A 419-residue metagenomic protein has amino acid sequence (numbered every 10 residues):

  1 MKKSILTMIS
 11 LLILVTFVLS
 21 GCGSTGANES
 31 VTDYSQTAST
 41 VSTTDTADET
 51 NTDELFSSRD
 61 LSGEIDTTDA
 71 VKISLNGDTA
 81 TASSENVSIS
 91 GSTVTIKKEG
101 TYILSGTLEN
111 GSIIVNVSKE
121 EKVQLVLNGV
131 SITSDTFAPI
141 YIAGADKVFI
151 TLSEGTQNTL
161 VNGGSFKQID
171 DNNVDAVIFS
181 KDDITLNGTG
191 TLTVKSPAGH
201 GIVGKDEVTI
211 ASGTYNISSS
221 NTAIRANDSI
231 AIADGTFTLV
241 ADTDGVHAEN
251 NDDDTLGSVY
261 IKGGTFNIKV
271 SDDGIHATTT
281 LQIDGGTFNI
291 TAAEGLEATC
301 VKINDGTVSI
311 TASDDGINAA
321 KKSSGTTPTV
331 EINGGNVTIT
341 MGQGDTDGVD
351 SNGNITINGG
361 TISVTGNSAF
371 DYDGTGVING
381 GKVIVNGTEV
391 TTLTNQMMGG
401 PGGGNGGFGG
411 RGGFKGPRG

Functional and structural regions predicted by a protein language model:
S4-G419: A composition-driven surface/loop motif
